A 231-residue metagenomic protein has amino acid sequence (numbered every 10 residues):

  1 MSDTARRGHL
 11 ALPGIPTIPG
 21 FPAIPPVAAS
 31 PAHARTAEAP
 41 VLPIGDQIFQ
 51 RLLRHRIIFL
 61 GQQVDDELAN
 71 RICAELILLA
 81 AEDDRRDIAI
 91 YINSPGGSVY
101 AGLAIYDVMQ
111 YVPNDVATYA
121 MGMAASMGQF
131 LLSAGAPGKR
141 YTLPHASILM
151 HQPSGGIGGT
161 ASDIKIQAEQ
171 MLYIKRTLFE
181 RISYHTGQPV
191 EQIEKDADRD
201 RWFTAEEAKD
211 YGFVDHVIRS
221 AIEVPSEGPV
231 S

Functional and structural regions predicted by a protein language model:
M1-M127, A134-S231: N-terminal organellar transit peptides
